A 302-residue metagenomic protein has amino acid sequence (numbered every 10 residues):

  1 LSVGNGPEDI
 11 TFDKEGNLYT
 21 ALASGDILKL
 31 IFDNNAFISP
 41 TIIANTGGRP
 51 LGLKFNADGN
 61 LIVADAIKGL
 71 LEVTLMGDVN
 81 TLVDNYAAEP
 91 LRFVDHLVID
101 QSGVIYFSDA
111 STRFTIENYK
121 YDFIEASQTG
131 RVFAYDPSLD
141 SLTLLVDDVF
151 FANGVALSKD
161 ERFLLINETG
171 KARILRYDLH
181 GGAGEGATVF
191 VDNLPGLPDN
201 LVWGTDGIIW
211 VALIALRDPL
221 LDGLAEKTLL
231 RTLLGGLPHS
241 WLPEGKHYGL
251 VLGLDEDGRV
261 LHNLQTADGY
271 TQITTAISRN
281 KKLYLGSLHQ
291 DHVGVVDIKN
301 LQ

Functional and structural regions predicted by a protein language model:
L1-Q302: Sequence-structural signature of mature extracellular/luminal beta-sheet repeat domains, prominently beta-propellers
